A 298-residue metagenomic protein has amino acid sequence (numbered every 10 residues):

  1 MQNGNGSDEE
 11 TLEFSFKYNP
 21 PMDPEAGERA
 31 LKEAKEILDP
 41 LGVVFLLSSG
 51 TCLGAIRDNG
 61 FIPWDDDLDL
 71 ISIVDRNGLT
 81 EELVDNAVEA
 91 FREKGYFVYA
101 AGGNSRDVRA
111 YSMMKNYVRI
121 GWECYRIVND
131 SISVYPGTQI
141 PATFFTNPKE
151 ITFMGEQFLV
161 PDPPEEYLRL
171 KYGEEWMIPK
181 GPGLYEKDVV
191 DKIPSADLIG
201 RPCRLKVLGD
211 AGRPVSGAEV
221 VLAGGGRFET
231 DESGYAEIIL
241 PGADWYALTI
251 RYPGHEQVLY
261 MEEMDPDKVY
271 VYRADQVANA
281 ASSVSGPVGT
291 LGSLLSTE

Functional and structural regions predicted by a protein language model:
M1-S48: Helical scaffold of the NTase/Pol beta-like nucleotidyltransferase catalytic core
D23-A30, A34, I71-S105: Metal-dependent nucleotidyltransferase catalytic core
K35-L68, I73-V74: Active-site nucleotide-donor binding segment shared across nucleotidyl transfer reactions
G78-E82, A236-G254, M261-E262: Short Pro-Gly-centered beta-turn/loop motif in secreted/extracellular proteins
P202-A211: A short, amphipathic beta-strand motif
A211-G225: Short, ordered, surface-exposed loop/turn motifs in non-cytosolic proteins
G225-P241: Short, acidic Ser/Thr/Gly-rich low-complexity loop/linker segments typical of extracellular and cell-surface proteins
G254-G286: Edge beta-strands of extracellular beta-sandwich domains
